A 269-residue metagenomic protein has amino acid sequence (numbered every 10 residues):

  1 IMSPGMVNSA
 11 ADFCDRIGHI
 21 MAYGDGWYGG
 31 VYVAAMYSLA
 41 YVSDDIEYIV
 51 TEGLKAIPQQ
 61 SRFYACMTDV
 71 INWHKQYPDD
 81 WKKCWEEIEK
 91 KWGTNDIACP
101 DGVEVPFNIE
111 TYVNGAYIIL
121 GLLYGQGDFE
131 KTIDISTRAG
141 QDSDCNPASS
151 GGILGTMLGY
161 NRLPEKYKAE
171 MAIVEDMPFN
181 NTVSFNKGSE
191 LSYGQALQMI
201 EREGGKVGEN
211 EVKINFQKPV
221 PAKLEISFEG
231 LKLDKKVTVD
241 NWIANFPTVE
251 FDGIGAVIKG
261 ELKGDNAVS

Functional and structural regions predicted by a protein language model:
M2-V7, D15-M21, A34-G140: Accessory "access/gating" subregions that flank catalytic or transport cores
G5-N8, R162-P164: Substrate-binding/catalytic groove segments of enzymes that remodel or degrade extracellular structural polymers
D25, V33, Y117-I200: Catalytic phosphate/nucleotide-handling subdomain of diverse soluble enzymes
Y41, P78-I88, E165-K168, L191-N210: Long, charge-rich low-complexity segments
E47-S61, L163-F179, R202-N210: A broadly tuned preference for mixed-charge, low-complexity surface segments
I173-V237: Primarily interfacial, aromatic-capped hydrophobic alpha-helices that serve as membrane anchors
K223-V268: Glycan-recognition and processing domains
